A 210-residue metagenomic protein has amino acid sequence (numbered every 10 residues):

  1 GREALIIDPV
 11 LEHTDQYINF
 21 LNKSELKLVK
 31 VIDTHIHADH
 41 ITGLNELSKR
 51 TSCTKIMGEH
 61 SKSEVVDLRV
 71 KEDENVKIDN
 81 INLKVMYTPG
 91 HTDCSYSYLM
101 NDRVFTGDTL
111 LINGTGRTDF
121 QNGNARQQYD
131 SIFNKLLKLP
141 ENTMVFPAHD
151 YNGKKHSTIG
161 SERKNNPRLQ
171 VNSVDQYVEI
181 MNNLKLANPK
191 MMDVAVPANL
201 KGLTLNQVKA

Functional and structural regions predicted by a protein language model:
G1-K27, S97-G107, N113: Conserved beta-strand hairpin/beta-sheet module of binuclear metal-dependent hydrolase folds, prominently
I6-P9, V29-H37, I56-E59, T88-G90 (+2 more regions): Active-site neighborhood of phospho(di)ester-bond hydrolases with catalytic His/Asp-centered motifs
H13, I36-T42, K62-V65, D93-S95 (+2 more regions): Active-site environment of divalent metal-dependent phosphoester hydrolases
H13-I56: Active-site metal-binding motif and surrounding structural segment of the metallo-beta-lactamase
S48-I78, K84-Y87: Glycine/small-residue-rich loop that forms an oxyanion/phosphate-binding "nest" at active or ligand-binding sites
N75-M100, K138: Core dinuclear metal-dependent hydrolase active-site scaffold
D93, L99-I132: Internal catalytic or translocation cores that form aromatic/hydrophobic pockets or channels for amphipathic metabolites
D130-M144, A148-A210: Accessory terminal helices/loops
